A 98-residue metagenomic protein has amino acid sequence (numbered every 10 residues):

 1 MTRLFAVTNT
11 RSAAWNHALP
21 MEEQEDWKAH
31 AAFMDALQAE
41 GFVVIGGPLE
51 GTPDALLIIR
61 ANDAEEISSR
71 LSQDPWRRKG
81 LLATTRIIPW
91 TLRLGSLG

Functional and structural regions predicted by a protein language model:
M1-G98: Conserved, structured core segments of small domains
